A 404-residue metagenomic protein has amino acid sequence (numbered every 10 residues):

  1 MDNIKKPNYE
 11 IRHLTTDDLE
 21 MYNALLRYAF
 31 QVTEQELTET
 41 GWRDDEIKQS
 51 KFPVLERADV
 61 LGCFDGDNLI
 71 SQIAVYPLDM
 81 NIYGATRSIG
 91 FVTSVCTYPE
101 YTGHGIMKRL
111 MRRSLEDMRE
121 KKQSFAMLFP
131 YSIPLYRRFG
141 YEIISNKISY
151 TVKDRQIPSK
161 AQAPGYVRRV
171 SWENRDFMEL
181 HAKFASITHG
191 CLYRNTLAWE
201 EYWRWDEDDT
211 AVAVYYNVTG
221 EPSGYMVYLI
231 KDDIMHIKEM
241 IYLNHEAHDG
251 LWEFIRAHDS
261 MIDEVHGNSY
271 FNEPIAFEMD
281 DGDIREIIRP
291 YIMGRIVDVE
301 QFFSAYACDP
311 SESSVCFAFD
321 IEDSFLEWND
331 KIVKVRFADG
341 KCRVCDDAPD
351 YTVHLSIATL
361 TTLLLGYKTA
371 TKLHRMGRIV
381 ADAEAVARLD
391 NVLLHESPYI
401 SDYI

Functional and structural regions predicted by a protein language model:
D2-Q72, Y76-P77, G84-R87, F91 (+2 more regions): Short amphipathic alpha-helix that is part of the acyltransferase structural core
S50-R57, W203-D208, T362-L364: Short loop/turn motifs at secondary-structure junctions and domain boundaries
V92-T102, I234-H245: A short, internal acetyl-CoA/4′-phosphopantetheine-binding micro-motif in the GNAT/acyltransferase core
Y101-R113, E246-G250: Conserved acetyl-CoA pyrophosphate-binding loop and the N-cap/start of the following alpha-helix in GNAT-like
M111, D117-P130, S260-Y270: Conserved GNAT acetyl-CoA-binding A-motif
G140-K160, E239-I404: Active-site/acyl-donor-binding loops of N-acyltransferases
N146-K238, H245-H258, R289-P290, E300-S311: Amide-forming acyltransferase catalytic core, primarily the GNAT-like/NAT-type and related acyltransferase folds
